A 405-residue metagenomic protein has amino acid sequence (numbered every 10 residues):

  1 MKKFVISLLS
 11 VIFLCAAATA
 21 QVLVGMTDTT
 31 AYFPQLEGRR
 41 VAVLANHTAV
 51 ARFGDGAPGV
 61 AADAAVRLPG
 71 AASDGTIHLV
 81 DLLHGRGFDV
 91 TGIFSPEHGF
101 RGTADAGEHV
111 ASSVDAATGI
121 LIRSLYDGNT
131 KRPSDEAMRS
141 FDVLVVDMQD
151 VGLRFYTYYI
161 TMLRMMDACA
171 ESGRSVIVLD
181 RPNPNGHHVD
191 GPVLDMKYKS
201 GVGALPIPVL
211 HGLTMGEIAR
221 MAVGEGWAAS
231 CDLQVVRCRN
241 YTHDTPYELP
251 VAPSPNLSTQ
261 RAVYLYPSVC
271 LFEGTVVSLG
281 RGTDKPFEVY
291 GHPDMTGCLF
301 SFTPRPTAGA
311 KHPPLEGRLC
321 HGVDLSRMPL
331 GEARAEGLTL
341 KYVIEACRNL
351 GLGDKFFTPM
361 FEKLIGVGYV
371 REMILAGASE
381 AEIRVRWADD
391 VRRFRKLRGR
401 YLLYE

Functional and structural regions predicted by a protein language model:
S7-A17: Bacterial N-terminal signal peptides
D89-H98, L179: Short internal beta-strands
G102-A106, I177-K199: Glycine-rich, charge-decorated loop segments at or immediately adjacent to ligand/cofactor-binding or catalytic sites
A106, V110-F141: Glycine-rich oxoanion-binding loops at beta->alpha junctions
D150-M162: Glycine/threonine-rich flexible loop motifs
Y198-V269: Conserved anion/nucleotide-ligand pocket segment
N240-E316: Glycine-rich, aromatic-lined ligand/substrate-binding cores of catalytic and carbohydrate-binding domains
P286, Y290-A388: Conserved functional hotspot residues or short segments at active or partner-binding sites across diverse domains
